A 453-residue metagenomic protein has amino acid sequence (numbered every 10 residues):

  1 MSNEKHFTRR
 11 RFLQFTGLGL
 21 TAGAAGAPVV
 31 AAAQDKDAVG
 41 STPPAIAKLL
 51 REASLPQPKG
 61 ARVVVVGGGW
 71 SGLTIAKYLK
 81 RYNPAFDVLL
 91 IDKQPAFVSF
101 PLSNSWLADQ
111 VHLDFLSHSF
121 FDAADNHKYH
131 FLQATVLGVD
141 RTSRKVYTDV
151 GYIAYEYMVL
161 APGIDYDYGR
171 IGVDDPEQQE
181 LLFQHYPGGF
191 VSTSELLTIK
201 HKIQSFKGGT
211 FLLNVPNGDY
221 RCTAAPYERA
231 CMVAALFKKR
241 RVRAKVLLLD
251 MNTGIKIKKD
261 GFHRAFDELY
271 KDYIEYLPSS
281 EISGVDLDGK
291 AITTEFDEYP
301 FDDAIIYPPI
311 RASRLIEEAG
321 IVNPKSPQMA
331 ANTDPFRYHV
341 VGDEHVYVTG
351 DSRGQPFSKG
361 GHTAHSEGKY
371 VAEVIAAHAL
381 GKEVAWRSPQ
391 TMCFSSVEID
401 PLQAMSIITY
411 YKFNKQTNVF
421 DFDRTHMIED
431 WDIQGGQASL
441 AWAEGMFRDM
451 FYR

Functional and structural regions predicted by a protein language model:
M1-L20: N-terminal secretory signal peptides and thylakoid transit peptides that target proteins across membranes
Q34-H130, N217-K258: Beta1-alpha1 glycine-rich phosphate/pyrophosphate-binding loop at the start of Rossmann-like nucleotide-binding domains
P44-L50, G163-K239: Glycine-rich dinucleotide-binding loop and its adjacent helix/turn
K59, M405-R453: C-terminal auxiliary extensions adjacent to catalytic cores
N126-G138, K145-V146, A235-M329, E383-A385: A Rossmann-like FAD-binding core segment of flavoenzymes
Q178-S205, P300-D303, Y307-A364: FAD-site-proximal beta/loop scaffold in flavoenzymes
S352-P389: A conserved FAD-binding loop/helix module that cradles the flavin
A376-N414: Active-site-proximal substrate-binding core of FAD-dependent oxidoreductases
